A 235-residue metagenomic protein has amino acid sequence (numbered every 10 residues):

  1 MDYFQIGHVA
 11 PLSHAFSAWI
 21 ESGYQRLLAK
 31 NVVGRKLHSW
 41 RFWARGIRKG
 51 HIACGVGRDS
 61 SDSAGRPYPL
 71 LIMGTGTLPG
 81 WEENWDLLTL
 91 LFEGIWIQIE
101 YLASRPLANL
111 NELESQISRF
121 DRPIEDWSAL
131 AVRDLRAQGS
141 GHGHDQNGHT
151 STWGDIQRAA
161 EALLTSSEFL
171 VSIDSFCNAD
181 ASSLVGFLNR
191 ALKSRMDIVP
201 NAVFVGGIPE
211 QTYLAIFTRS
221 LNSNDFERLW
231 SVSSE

Functional and structural regions predicted by a protein language model:
M1-R41: N-terminal ordered "arm"
D2-Y3, G7, R48-E235: Long protein-protein interaction modules used by eukaryotic assembly/scaffold proteins
F42-I47: Conserved beta-hairpin
